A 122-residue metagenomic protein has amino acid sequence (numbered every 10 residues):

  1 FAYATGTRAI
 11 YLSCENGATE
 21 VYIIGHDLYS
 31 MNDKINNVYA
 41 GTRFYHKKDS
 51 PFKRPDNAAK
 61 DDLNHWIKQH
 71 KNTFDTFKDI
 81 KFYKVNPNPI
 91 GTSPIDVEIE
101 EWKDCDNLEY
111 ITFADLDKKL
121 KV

Functional and structural regions predicted by a protein language model:
F1-V122: Metal-ion/cofactor- or nucleotide/acyl-coenzyme-handling active-site neighborhoods
